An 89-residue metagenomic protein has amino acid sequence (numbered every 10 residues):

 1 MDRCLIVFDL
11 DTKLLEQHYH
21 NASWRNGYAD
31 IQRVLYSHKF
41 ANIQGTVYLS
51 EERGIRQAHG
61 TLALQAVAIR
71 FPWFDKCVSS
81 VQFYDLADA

Functional and structural regions predicted by a protein language model:
M1-L5, K13-A89: Basic nucleic-acid-binding interfaces
F8: Active-site flanking residues adjacent to catalytic metal/cofactor-binding acidic residues
